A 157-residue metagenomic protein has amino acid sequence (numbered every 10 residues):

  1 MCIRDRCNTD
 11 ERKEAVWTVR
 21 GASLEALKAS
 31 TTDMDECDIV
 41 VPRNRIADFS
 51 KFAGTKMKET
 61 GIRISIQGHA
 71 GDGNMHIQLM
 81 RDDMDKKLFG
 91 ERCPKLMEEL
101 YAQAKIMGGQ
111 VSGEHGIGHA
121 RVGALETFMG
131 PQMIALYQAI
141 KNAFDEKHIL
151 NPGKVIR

Functional and structural regions predicted by a protein language model:
R4-E99, Q103, M107: C-terminal substrate-recognition/cap domain of FAD-linked oxidoreductases
D5-V19, S112-T127, I156: Short proline/glycine- and acidic-rich turn/helix-capping motifs at secondary-structure junctions
C37, I77-L79, H115, I140 (+1 more regions): A structural signal for short, well-ordered beta-strand segments
I39, G68, S112-G113, N142 (+1 more regions): Short conserved micro-motifs on helix faces and helix-strand junctions that flank and scaffold key functional residues
L88-R92, L96, I117, L125-F128 (+1 more regions): Short amphipathic alpha-helical interaction segments
K105-I117, E146-L150: Alpha-helix capping/hinge segments and adjacent helical runs
V122-R157: Activity-critical C-terminal alpha-helical subdomain
